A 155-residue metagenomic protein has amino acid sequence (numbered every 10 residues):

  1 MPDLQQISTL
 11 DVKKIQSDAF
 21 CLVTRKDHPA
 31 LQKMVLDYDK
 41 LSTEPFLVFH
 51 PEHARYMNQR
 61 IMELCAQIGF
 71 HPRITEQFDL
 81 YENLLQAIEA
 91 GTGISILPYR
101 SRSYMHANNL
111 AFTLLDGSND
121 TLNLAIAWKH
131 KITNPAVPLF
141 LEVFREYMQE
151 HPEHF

Functional and structural regions predicted by a protein language model:
M1-F20, T24, L84, I88-T92 (+1 more regions): Short beta-strand-centered segments that line the small-molecule binding cleft or hinge of alpha/beta clamshell
M1-L4, K26, Y99-R100, H130: Short secondary-structure boundary segments
L4, D11-K14, A30, D37-D39 (+3 more regions): Short secondary-structure boundary/capping segments
T9-F20, T24-F46: Flexible hinge/capping segments at coil-to-helix
C21-V23, L47, I94, N123-A127: Residues embedded in well-ordered beta-strands
F46-I68, N134, L141, H151-F155: Secondary-structure junction motif
E52-A111: Hydrophobic hinge/microswitch elements
L110-F155: A late-sequence structural motif
